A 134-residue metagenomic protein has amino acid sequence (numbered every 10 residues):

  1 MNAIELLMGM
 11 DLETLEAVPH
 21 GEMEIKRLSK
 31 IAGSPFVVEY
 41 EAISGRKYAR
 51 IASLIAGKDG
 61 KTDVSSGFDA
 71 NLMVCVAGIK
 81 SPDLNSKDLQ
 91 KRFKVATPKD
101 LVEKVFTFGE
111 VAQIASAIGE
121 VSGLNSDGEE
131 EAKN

Functional and structural regions predicted by a protein language model:
M1-L15, G128-N134: Low-complexity intrinsically disordered segments
I4-E5, K26, S122: Intrinsic-disorder/low-complexity peptide segments enriched for small residues
G9-S29: Short acidic, Pro/Gly- and aromatic-enriched capping/linker segments at domain boundaries
K30-N134: Short, surface-exposed, charged amphipathic helix/loop patches that serve as local interaction elements
